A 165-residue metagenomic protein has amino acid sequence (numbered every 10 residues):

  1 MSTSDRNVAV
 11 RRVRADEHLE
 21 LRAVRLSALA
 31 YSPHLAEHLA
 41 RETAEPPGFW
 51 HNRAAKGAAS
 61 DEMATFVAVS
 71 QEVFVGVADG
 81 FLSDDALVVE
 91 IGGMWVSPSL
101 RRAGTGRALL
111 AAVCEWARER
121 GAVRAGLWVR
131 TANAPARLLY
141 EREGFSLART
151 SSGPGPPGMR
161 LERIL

Functional and structural regions predicted by a protein language model:
M1-D16, A23, S27, P33-A36: Conserved N-terminal entry element of GNAT/NAT acetyltransferase domains
L29-R53: Conserved GNAT-fold acetyl-CoA-binding loop/helix
N52-V67, E90: A short helix-loop-beta-strand connector motif used in the catalytic cores of GNAT acetyltransferases and, in some
T65-V67, V73-L82, V88-E90, W95: Conserved beta-strand in the GNAT
L82-M94, R101, R120-V123, G155-P157: A conserved beta-turn-beta hairpin within the catalytic core of GNAT-like acetyltransferases that forms part
L100, G104-A112: Conserved acetyl-CoA pyrophosphate-binding loop and the N-cap/start of the following alpha-helix in GNAT-like
V123-G126, R130-R137, E141-L165: C-terminal "cap" of GNAT-fold acetyltransferases
